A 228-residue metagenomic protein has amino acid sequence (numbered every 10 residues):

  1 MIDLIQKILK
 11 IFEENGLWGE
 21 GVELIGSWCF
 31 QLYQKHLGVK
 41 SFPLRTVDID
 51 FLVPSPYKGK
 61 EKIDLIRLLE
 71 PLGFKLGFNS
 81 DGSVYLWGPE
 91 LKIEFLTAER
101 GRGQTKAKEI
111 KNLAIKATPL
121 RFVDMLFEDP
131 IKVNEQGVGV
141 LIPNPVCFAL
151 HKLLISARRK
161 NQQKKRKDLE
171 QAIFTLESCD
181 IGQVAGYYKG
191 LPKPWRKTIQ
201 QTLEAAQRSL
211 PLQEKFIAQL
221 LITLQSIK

Functional and structural regions predicted by a protein language model:
M1-K228: Compositionally biased terminal segments of proteins
